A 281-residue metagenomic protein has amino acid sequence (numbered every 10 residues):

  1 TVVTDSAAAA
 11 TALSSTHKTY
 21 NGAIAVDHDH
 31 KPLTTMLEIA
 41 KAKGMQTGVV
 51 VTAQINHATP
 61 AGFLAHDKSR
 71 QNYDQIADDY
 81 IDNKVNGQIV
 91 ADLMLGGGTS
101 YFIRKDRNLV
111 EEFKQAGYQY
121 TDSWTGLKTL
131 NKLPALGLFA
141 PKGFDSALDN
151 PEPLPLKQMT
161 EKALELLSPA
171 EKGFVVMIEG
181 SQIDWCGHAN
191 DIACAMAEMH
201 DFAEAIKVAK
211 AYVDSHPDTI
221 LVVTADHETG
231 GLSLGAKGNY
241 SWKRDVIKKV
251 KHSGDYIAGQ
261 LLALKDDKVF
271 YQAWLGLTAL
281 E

Functional and structural regions predicted by a protein language model:
T1-V3, A9-A10, H57-E281: A post-motif C-terminal structural segment
T1-Y73, A77, I81: Active-site nucleophile/metal-coordination loop of metallo-enzymes that catalyze phosphate/sulfate and related
